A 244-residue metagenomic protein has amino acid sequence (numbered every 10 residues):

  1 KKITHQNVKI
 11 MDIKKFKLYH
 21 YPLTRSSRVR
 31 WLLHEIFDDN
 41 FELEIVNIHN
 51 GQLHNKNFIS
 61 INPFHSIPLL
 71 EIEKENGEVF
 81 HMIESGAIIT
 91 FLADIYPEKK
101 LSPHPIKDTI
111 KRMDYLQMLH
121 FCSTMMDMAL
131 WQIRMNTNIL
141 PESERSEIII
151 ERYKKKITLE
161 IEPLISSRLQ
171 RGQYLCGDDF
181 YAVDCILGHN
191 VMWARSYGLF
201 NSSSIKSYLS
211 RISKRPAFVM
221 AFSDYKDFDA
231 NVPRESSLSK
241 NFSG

Functional and structural regions predicted by a protein language model:
K1-F16, P233-G244: Eukaryotic N-terminal low-complexity, Ser/Thr- and Lys/Arg-rich leader segments that predominantly function as
K9-I148: GST-like domain detector, emphasizing the conserved glutathione-binding G-site in the N-terminal thioredoxin-like
S27-L33, E42, N47, I165-S166 (+5 more regions): Domain-wide signal for the mature, well-folded portions of proteins, strongly enriched in nucleus-encoded organellar
L32, A93, N190-V191, F222: Active-site-flanking alpha-helical
L101-H104, L159-S167, G188-H189, D224-K240: A short, terminal or domain-edge coil/loop segment
I110, M118, C122-K214: GST-like fold's C-terminal all-alpha helical module
S204-G244: Long hydrophobic alpha-helical segments typical of transmembrane helices together with their membrane-interfacial
